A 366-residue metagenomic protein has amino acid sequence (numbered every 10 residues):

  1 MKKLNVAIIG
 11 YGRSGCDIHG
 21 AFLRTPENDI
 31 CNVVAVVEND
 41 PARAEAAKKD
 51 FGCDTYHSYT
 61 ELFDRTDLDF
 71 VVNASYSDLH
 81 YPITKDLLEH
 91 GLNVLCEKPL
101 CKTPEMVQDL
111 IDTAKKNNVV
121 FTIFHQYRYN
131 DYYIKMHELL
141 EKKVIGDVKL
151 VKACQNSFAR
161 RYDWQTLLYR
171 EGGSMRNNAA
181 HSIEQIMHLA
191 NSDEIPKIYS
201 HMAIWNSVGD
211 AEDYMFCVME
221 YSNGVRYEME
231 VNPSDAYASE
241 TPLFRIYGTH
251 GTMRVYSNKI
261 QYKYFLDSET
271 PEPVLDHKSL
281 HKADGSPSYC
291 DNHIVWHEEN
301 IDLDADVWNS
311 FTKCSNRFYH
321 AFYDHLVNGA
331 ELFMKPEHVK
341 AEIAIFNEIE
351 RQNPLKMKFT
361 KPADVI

Functional and structural regions predicted by a protein language model:
M1-F51: N-terminal Rossmann-like dinucleotide-binding module
S14, N39-A42, Y237, D306-Y319 (+1 more regions): Active-site loop of classical SDR/Rossmann-like NAD(P)-dependent oxidoreductases, centered on the catalytic Tyr-X3-Lys
S14, Y127-D210: Predominantly a Rossmann-like dinucleotide-binding segment in NAD(P)-dependent oxidoreductases
F51-T113, C314-S315: Beta-loop-alpha module in the N-terminal Rossmann-like domain of NAD(P)-dependent dehydrogenases, especially those
H57, N73, C96, F121-I123 (+3 more regions): Hydrophobic residues in well-ordered beta-strands that form the structural core
D109-Q126, G146-V151: Rossmann-fold dehydrogenase core element
V119, G146-L150, R351-I366: C-terminal capping/lid region of NAD(P)-dependent oxidoreductase domains
Y221, H250-F333, K358-I366: C-terminal glycine/acidic-rich active-site capping loop/insertion
